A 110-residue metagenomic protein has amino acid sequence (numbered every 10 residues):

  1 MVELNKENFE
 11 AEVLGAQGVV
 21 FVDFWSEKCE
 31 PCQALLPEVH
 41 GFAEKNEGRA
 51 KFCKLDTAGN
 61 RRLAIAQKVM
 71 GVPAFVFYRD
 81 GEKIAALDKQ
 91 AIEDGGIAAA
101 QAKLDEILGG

Functional and structural regions predicted by a protein language model:
V2-V19: A short beta-strand-turn-helix
E3-L4, F24, L36-A43, E47-R62: Thiol-based oxidoreductase modules, predominantly thioredoxin-like and allied folds used for disulfide exchange
F9, F24-W25, Y78: Conserved hydrophobic/aromatic "anchor" residues that stabilize well-ordered secondary structure elements
G18, W25-K28, G71: Short pre-active-site segment immediately N-terminal to redox-active cysteine/selenocysteine motifs in thiol-based
E30-Q33: Cys/His/Pro-rich metal-binding microdomains
A66-M70: A short glycine-leucine-enriched loop at secondary-structure breakpoints that most characteristically corresponds
G71, F77-G110: Non-catalytic, surface beta->alpha helical segment in thiol-disulfide oxidoreductase systems
